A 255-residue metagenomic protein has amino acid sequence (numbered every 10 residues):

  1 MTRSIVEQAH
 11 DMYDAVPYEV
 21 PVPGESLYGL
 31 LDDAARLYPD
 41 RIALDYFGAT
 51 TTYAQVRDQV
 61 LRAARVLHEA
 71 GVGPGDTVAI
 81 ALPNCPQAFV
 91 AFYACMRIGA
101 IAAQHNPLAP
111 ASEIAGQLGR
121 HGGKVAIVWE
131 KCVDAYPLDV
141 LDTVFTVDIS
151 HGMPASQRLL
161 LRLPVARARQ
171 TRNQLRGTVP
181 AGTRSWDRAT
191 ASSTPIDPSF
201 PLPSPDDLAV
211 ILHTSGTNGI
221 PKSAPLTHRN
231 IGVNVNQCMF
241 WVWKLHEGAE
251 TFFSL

Functional and structural regions predicted by a protein language model:
M1-G24: Flexible, non-catalytic linker and terminal segments flanking ANL/adenylate-forming cores
V22-P23, D32, I42-C85, F89-Y93 (+2 more regions): Conserved AMP-binding/adenylate-forming core of the ANL superfamily
G24, Y28, R172-P205: Alpha-helix-centered segments that form part of catalytic cores
I42, D76, A100, D206-D207 (+1 more regions): Surface-exposed loop/turn positions
L67-V72, S193-D206, I211-S254: Conserved adenylate-forming
E69-A70, R97-R188: Structural core segment of the AMP-binding/adenylate-forming
V78, G99, G216-T217: Conserved G/P- and acidic residue-centered "switch" motifs that form tight phosphate/ATP-binding loops in soluble
A94-I98, E250-T251: Conserved short alpha-helical elements in the N-terminal third of ANL/AMP-binding
